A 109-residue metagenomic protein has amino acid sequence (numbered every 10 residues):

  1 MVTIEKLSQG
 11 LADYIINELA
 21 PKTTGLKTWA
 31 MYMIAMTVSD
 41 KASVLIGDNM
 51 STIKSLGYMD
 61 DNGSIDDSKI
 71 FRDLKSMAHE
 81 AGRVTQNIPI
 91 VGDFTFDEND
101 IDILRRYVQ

Functional and structural regions predicted by a protein language model:
M1-T3, R106-Q109: Short intrinsically disordered terminal tails
V2-A35: Short terminal alpha-helical segments
T3, L19, T24, S51 (+3 more regions): Intrinsically disordered, low-complexity regions enriched in serine, threonine, proline and polar/charged residues
E5-K6, N17, T28, K54 (+3 more regions): Charge-dense, intrinsically disordered terminal/linker segments
S8, T23-K27, M31, N49 (+2 more regions): Intrinsically disordered, low-complexity coil/linker segments enriched for acidic/polar and small residues
Y32-I34, I103-Y107: Alpha-helical segments embedded in low-complexity/disordered contexts
A35-V91: Acidic, low-complexity, intrinsically disordered interaction modules
I88-T95, D100: Long, charge-rich low-complexity segments
